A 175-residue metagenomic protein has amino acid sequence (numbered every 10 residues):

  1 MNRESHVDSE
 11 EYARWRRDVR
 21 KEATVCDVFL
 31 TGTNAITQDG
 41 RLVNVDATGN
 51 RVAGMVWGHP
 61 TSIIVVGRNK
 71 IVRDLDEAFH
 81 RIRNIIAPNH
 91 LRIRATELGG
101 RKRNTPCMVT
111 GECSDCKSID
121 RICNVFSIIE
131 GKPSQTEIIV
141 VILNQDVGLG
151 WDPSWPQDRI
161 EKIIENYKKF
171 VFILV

Functional and structural regions predicted by a protein language model:
M1-R20, T24-L30: N-terminal active-site beta-alpha-beta segment that forms phosphate/nucleotide-binding and substrate-recognition loops
R16, T24-V175: Conserved phosphate- and dinucleotide-binding cores of soluble alpha/beta proteins, encompassing both enzyme active
